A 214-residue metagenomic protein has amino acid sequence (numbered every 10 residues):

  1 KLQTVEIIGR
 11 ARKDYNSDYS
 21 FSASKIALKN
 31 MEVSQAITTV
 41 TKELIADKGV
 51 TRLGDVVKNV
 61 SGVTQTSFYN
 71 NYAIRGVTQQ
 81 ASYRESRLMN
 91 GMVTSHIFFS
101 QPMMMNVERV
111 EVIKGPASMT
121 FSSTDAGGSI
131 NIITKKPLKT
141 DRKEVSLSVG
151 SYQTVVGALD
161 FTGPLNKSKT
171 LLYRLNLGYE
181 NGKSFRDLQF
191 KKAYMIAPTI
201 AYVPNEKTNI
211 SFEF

Functional and structural regions predicted by a protein language model:
K1-Q3, Y202: Eukaryotic non-globular interaction segments with acidic/serine-rich, low-complexity composition and alpha-helical
Q3-T140: Acidic, small-polar-rich N-terminal luminal/periplasmic segments of exported/outer-membrane proteins
V5, Y72, L171-Y173, I210: Conserved beta-strand core positions
N106-E108, M119-I196, P204-T208: Outer-membrane beta-barrel translocator/receptor signature
V203, S211-F214: Outer-membrane beta-barrel translocator/channel fold
